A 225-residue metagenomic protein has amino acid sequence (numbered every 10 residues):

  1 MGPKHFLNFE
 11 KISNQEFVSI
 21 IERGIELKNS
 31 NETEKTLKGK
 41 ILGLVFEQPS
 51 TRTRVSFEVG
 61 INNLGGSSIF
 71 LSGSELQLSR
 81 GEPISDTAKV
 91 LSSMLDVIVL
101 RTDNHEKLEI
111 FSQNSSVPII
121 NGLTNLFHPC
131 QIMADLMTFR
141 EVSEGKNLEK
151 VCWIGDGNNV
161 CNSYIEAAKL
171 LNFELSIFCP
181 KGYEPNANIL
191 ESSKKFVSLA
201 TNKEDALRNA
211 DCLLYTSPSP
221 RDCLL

Functional and structural regions predicted by a protein language model:
M1-S217: Structural/interface elements that position substrates and couple domains in central-metabolism enzymes
Y215-L225: Single conserved hydrophobic/aromatic residue that forms the stacking wall/gate of nucleotide- or nucleobase-binding
